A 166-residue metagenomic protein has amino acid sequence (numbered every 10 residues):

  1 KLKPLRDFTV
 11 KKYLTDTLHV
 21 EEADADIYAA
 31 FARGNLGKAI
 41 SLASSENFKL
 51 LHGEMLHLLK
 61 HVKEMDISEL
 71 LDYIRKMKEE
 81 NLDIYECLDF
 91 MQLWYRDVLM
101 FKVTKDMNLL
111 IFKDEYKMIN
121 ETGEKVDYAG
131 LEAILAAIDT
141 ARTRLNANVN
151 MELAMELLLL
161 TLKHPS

Functional and structural regions predicted by a protein language model:
K1-F90, W94, T104-S166: Charged, glycine-rich active-site and insertion segments that engage polyanionic ligands
